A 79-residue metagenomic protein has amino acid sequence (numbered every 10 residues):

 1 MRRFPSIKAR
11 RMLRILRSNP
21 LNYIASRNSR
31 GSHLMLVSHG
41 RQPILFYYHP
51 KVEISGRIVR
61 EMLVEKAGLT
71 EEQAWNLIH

Functional and structural regions predicted by a protein language model:
M1-N28: N-terminal first-folded block
P5, K51-V52: Short amphipathic alpha-helix initiation/capping segments at coil-to-helix junctions
S6, R14-I15, L34, E61-V64: General helical structural elements
S29-H33: Short acidic/glycine-enriched loop/turn segments that link adjacent beta-strands
L36-G40: Active-site beta-strand termini and strand-to-loop segments that position acidic
R41-L45: Short, charged/polar, Gly/Pro-enriched secondary-structure boundary elements
V52-H79: C-terminal structural segments of small proteins and small subunits
